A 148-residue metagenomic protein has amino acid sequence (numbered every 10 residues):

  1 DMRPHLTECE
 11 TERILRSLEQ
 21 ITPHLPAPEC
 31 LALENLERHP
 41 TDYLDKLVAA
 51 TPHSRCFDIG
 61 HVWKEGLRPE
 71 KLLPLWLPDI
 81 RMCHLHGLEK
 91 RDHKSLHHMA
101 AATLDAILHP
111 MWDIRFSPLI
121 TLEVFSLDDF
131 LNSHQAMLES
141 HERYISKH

Functional and structural regions predicted by a protein language model:
D1-R55, K64, I145-H148: Active-site acidic/histidine proton-transfer and metal-coordination neighborhood in alpha/beta enzyme cores
R3, L36, G60, H86 (+1 more regions): Anionic group-transfer/hydrolysis microenvironments
T11-I21, A101-I107, Q135-E139: Well-ordered, non-membrane alpha-helical segments in soluble/globular domains
E19-P23, A49, P74, H109-D113 (+1 more regions): Surface-exposed alpha-helical segments enriched in charged/polar residues
L31, D58, C83, I120: Conserved, mostly hydrophobic/aromatic
P52, W63-L119, F125-S126, L131: Gly/Pro-rich active-site loop or hairpin
L122-V124, S146-K147: Long, positively charged, glycine-interspersed low-complexity recognition regions
F130-H148: C-terminal helical cap(s) of enzyme catalytic domains, especially alpha/beta-barrels
